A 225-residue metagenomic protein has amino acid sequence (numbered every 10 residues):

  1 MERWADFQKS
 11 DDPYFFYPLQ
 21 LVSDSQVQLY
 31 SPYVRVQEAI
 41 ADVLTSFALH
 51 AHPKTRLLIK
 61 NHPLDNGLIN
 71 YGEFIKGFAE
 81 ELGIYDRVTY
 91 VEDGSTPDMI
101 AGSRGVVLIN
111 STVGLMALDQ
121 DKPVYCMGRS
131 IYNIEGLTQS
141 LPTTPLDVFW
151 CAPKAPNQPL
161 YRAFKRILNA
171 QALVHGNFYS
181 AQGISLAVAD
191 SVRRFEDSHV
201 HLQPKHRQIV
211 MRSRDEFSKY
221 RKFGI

Functional and structural regions predicted by a protein language model:
M1-F74: Conserved catalytic-core segment of nucleotide-activated headgroup transferases in glycan assembly
V22, L64, V113, I131 (+1 more regions): Short, glycine-/Ser/Thr-/acidic-enriched flexible segments
H52, G83-Y85, D119: Short, well-ordered coil/turn elements that cap or connect secondary structure elements
N66, S130, R193-R194: Class I S-adenosyl-L-methionine
L68-I109: Donor nucleotide-activated moiety binding/catalytic core segment of transferases that use nucleotide-activated donors
I75-G77, Y125-C126, T143-T144: Short, hinge-like loop/turn segments at secondary-structure boundaries
E92-T138: A donor-sugar binding/catalytic signature common to diverse glycosyltransferases and related nucleotide-sugar
L137-I225: Leloir-type glycosyltransferase catalytic cores
